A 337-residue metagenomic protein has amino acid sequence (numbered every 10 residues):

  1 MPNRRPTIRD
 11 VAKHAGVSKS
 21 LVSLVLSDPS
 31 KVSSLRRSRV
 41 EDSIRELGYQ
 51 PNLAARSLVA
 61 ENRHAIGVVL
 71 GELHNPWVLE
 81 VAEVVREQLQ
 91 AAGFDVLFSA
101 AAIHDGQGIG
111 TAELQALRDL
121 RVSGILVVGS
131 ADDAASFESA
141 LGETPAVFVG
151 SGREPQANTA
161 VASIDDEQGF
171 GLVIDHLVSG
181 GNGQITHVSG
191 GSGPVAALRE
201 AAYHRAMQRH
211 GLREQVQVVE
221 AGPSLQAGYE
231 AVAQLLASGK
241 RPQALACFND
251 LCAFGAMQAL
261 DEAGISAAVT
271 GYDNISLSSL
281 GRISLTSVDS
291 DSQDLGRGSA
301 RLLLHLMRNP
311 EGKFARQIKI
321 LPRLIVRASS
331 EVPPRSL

Functional and structural regions predicted by a protein language model:
M1-H64, P334: N-terminal helix-turn-helix DNA-binding module of bacterial transcription factors
M1-N3, E61, A65-D175, L236: Alpha-helical recognition/docking segments in bacterial nutrient-uptake and carbohydrate-utilization systems
V11, V22, V40, I66 (+10 more regions): Hydrophobic structural packing positions in well-ordered secondary structure
S18, H64, S123, N182-I185 (+1 more regions): Short acidic/polar active-site loop segments enriched in Thr and Asp
L35, V147-S151, I164, T270-Y272 (+2 more regions): Generic beta-sheet signal
L47, D119-R121, G180-G181, L235-R241: Glycine-rich phosphate-binding loop signature in dinucleotide/nucleotide-binding domains
L53, G71-E80, S99-G108, A162-L172 (+5 more regions): Hinge/beta->alpha junction and helix N-cap segments in small-molecule ligand-binding domains
A237-A244, F248-L337: Flexible loop/turn connectors
